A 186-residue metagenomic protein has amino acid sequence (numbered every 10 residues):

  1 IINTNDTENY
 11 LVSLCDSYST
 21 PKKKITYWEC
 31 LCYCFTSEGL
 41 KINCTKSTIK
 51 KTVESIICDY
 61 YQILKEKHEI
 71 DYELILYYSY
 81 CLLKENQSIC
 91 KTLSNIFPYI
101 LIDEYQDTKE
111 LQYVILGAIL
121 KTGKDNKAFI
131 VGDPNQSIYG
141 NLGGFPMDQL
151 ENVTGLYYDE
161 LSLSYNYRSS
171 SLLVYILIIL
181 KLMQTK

Functional and structural regions predicted by a protein language model:
D6, Y10-L101, E110-I115, G140-D148: Accessory N-terminal region flanking or inserted into the helicase ATPase core in nucleic-acid motor proteins
E104: Catalytic glutamate of the conserved HExxH
E110, I115-K186: Conserved RecA-like helicase ATPase core segment that couples NTP binding/hydrolysis to strand translocation
